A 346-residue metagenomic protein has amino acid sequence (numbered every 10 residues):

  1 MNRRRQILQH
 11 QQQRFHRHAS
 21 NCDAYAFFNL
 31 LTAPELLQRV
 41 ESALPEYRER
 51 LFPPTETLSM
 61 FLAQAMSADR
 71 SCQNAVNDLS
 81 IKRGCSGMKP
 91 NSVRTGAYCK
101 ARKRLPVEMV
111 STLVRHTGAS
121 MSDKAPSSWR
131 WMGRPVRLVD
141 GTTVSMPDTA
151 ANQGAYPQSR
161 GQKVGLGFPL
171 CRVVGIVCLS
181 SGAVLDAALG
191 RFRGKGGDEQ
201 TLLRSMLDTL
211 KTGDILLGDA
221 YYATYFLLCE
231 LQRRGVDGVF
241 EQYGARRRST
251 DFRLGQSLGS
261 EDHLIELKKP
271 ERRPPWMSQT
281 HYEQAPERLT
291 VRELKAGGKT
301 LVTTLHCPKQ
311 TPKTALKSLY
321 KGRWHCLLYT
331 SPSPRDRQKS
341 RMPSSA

Functional and structural regions predicted by a protein language model:
M1-D78, R102-L105, M109-K124, W131-P135 (+3 more regions): Single, function-defining residue in the core of a domain
P45, I81-C85, P343: General structural signal for alpha-helix termini and helix-helix connectors
M88-R104: Major-groove recognition helix of helix-turn-helix-like DNA-binding domains
P90, P126-S128: Non-cleavable N-terminal signal-anchor transmembrane helices
P334-D336, S340-A346: Positively charged, low-complexity/disordered segments
